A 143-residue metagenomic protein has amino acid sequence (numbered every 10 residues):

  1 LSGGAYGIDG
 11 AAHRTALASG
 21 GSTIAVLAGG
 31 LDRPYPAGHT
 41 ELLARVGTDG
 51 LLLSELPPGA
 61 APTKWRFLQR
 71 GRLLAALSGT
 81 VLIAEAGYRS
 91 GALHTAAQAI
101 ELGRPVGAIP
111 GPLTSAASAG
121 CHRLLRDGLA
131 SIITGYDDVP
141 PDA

Functional and structural regions predicted by a protein language model:
L1-A143: Glycine-biased, small-residue-rich flexible motifs in mid-sequence functional cores and linkers
